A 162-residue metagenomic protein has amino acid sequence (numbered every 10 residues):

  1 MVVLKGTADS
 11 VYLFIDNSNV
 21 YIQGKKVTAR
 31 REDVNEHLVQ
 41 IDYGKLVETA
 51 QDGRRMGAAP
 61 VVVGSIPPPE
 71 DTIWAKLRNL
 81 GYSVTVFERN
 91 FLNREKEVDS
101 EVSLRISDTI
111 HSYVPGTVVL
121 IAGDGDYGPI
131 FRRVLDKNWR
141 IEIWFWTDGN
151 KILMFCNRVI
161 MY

Functional and structural regions predicted by a protein language model:
M1-V98, L135-D136, R140, W146-T147: Domain-level signal for Mg2+-assisted phosphodiester chemistry and nucleotide/NA-binding surfaces in nucleic-acid
D42-L46, E101-R105, D126: Well-ordered alpha-helical segments embedded in enzymatic catalytic cores
V63-S65, T117-G123: Acidic beta-strand-to-loop metal/phosphate-binding motif
L77, E97-R105, R158: Short, surface-exposed amphipathic charged segments that create phosphate/polyanion-binding patches used for binding
T109: Active-site beta-strand->loop->alpha-helix modules in alpha/beta enzyme cores, enriched in Gly/His/Asp(Glu)
S112-P115: Glycine-rich phosphate-binding loop signature in dinucleotide/nucleotide-binding domains
G125-R132: Acidic, divalent-metal-coordinating active-site segment for phosphoryl/phosphodiester hydrolysis, typified by short
R133-Y162: Acidic, PIN/NYN-like endoribonuclease modules and their adjacent C-terminal/linker elements
